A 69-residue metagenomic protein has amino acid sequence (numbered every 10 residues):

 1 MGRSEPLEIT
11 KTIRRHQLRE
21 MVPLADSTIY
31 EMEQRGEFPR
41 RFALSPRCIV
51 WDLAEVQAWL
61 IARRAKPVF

Functional and structural regions predicted by a protein language model:
M1-R35, A54-A65: Polyanion-binding surface elements
R35-F42: Short, solvent-exposed alpha-helical "recognition" segments
C48-D52: Minor-groove-contacting beta-hairpin "wing" of winged helix-turn-helix DNA-binding domains
